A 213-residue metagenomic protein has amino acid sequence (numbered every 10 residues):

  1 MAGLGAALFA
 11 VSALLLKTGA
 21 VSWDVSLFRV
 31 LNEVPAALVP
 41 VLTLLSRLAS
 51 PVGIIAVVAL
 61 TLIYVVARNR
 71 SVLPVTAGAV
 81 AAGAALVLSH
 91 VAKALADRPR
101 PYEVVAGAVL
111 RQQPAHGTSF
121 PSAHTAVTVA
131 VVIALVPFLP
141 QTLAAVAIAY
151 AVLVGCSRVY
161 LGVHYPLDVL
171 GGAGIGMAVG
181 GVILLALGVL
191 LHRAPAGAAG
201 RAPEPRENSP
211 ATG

Functional and structural regions predicted by a protein language model:
M1-A2, L60-L88: Interfacial segments of alpha-helical transmembrane regions
M1-I54, K93-P114, P210-G213: N-terminal transmembrane-helix/juxtamembrane module of multi-pass inner/ER membrane proteins
F9-V11, G83-H90, A151-V163: Aromatic-anchored segments of alpha-helical transmembrane domains
T18-A20, N69-L73, A94-Y102, V163-L167 (+1 more regions): Transmembrane helix-loop junctions in multipass membrane proteins, especially transporters and channels
A37-L38, R70-V75, L139-A145: Membrane-helix interface segments
S46-R68: Hydrophobic alpha-helical transmembrane segments
A79-V91, G174, A178, V182: Hydrophobic, lipid-facing residues on alpha-helical transmembrane segments of integral membrane proteins
A106-G213: Membrane-embedded catalytic cores of phosphoryl/pyrophosphoryl-handling enzymes
